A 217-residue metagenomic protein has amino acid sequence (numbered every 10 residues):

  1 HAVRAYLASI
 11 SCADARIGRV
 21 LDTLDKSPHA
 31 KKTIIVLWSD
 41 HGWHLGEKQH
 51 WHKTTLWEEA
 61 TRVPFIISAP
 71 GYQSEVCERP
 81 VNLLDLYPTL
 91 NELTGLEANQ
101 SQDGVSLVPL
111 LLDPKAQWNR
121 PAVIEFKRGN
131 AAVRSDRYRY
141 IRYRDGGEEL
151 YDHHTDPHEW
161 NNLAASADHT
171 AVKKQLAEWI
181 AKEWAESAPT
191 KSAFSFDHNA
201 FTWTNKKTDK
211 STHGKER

Functional and structural regions predicted by a protein language model:
H1, S9, A13, L86 (+1 more regions): Long, internal low-complexity/basic segments
H1-R4, S68-G71, E159-W160: Short glycine/proline-rich turn/loop motifs
R4-L7, S11-G18, A60-T61, V81-P88 (+6 more regions): A structural signal for well-ordered alpha-helical segments within the folded catalytic domains of diverse enzymes
S9-K48: Metal-dependent active-site segment of extracytoplasmic phospho-/sulfohydrolases and closely related
G18-D22, K26, W51-S101, V105-A116: Substrate-binding rim/cap in mid-to-C-terminal beta-strand-loop elements of soluble/periplasmic
I34-S39, I66-I67, A122-E125, S195: Short beta-strand segments
W43-G46, P114-W118: Secretory-pathway/luminal and periplasmic proteins that interact with or process carbohydrate-rich
T55-E59, A122-A165, F194, A200-R217: C-terminal, low-complexity/hydrophilic appendages and adjacent surface loops of extracellular/periplasmic anionic
